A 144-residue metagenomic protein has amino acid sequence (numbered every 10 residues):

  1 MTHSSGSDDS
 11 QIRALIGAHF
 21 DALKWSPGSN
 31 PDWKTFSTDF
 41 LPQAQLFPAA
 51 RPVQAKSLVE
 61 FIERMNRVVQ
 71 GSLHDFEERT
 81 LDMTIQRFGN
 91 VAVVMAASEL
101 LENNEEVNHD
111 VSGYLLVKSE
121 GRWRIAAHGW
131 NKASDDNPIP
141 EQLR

Functional and structural regions predicted by a protein language model:
M1-D39, L143-R144: Short, low-complexity N-terminal intrinsically disordered segments enriched in polar/charged residues
D8, Q45-L46, A50-E106: Surface-exposed, charged secondary-structure patches
H19, F36, A44, V94 (+1 more regions): Hydrophobic pocket/interface hotspot
L23, F40, S98-L100, G129-W130: Short beta-strand segments enriched in hydrophobic/aromatic residues within well-folded beta-rich domains
D32-W33, F47-A49, A126: Short, hydrophobic secondary-structure boundary micro-motifs
L58, N104-N108, S134-Q142: A short, polar/proline- and glycine-enriched secondary-structure boundary/capping micro-motif
V93, V111-I139: Short beta-strand edge/turn micro-motifs at domain boundaries
